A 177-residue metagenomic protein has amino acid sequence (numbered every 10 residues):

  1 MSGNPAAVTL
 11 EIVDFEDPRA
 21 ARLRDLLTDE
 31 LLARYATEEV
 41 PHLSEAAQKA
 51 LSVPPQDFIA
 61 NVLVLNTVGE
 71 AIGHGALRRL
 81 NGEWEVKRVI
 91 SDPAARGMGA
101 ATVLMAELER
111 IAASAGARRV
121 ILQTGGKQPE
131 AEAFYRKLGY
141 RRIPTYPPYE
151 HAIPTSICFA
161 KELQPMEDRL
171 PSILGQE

Functional and structural regions predicted by a protein language model:
M1-G3: N-terminal acidic, proline/glycine-rich, low-complexity intrinsically disordered segments
P5-K87, D92-P93, M105-E107, I111 (+3 more regions): Acetyl-CoA-dependent GNAT
F15-E16, L26, R118-I121, G125-E177: C-terminal "cap" of GNAT-fold acetyltransferases
L65, A117-R118: A residue-level detector for conformationally permissive "hinge/kink" positions
E70, E83, D92-A106, R110-A115 (+2 more regions): Conserved glycine-rich acetyl-CoA-binding loop
